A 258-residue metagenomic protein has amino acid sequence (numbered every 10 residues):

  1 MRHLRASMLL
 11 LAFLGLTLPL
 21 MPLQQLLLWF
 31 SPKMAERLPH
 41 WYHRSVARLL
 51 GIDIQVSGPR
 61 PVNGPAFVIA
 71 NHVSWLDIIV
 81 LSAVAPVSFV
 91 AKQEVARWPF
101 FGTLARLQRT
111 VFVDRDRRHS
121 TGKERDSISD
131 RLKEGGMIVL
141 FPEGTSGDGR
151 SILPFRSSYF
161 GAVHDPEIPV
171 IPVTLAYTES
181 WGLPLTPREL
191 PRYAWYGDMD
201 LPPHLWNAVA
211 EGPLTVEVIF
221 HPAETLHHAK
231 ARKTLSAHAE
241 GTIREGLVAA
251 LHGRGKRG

Functional and structural regions predicted by a protein language model:
M1-M8, G147, P187, L251: N-terminal hydrophobic signal-anchor/signal peptide
M1-Q55, T103-Q108, E211: A transmembrane-helix-recognition feature enriched in membrane-embedded lipid enzymes and envelope glyco-/phospholipid
R5-L9, P39-Q93, L104-A105, D148: Conserved H-X4-D acyltransferase segment
G51-P59, I78, A96, D116-S120 (+5 more regions): Soluble, non-transmembrane catalytic domains of enzymes that act on hydrophobic metabolites at membranes
P65-F67, T110, M137-F141, P169 (+1 more regions): Residue-level preference for the first positions of well-ordered beta-strands
W75-L132, G136, R150, P154: Membrane-embedded segments
F101-T103, R150-K230, A237-H238, G253-K256: A cross-family acyltransferase "interaction/gating" segment
